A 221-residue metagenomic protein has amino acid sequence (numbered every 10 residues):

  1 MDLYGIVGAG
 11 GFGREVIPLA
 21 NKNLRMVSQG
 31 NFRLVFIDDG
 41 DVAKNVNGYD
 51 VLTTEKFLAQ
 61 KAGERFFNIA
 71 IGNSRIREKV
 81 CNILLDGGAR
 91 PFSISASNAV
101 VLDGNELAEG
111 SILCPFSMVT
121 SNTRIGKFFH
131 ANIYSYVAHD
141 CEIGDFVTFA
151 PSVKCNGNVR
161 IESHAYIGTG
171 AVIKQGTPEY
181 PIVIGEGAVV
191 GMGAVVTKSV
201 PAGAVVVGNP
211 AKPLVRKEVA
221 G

Functional and structural regions predicted by a protein language model:
D2-A20: Glycine-rich adenosine-cofactor-binding loop
L3-Y4, R33-L34, E64-N68: Short active-site oxyanion
F12, V42, K212: Conserved Rossmann-like nucleotide-cofactor binding loop
I17-L19, G48-Y49, K79-I83, I125 (+2 more regions): Short amphipathic alpha-helical segments
R25-N45: NAD(P)-binding Rossmann-fold cofactor-contacting core
V42-V100: Phosphate-bearing ligand-interacting subdomains that bind or position ATP/ADP/UDP/GDP/NAD(P) or nucleotide-linked
S93-V207, A211-L214: Structural signal for interior beta-strand "rungs" in well-ordered beta-sheet cores of soluble enzyme domains
